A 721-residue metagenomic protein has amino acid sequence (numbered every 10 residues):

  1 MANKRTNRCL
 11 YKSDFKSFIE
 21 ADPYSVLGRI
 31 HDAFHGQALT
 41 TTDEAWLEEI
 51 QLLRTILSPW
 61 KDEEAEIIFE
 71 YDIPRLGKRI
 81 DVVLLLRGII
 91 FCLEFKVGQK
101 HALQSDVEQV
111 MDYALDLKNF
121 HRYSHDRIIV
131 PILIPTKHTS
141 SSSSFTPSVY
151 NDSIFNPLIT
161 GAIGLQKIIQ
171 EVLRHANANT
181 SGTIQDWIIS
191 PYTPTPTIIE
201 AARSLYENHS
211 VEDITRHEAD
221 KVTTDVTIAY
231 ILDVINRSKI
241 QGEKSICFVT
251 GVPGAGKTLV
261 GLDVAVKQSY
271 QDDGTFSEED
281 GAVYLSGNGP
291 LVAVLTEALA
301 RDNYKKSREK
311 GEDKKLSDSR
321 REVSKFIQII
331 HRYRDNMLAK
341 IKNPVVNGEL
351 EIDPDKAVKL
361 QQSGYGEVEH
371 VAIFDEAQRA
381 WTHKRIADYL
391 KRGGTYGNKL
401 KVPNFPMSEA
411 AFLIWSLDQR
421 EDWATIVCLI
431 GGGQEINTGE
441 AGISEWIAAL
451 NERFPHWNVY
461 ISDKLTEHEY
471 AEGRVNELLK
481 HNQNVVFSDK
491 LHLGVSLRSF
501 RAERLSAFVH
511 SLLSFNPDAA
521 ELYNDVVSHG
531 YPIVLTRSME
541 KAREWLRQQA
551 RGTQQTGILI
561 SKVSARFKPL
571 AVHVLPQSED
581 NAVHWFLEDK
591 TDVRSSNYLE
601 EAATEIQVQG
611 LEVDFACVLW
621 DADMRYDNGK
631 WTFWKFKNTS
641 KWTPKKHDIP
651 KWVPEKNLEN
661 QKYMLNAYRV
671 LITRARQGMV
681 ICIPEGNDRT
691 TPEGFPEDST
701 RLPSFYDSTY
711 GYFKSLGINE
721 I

Functional and structural regions predicted by a protein language model:
M1-P194: Accessory nucleic-acid engagement/destabilization modules that flank
D213-S245: N-terminal pre-P-loop "Q-motif" helix
V249: Hydrophobic anchor at the beta1->P-loop junction of P-loop NTPases
K257: Conserved lysine of the Walker
G261, I436-G442, N451, W457-N628: Conserved helicase/translocase motor-coupling segment
S317-L417, E600-T604, A667: Conserved RecA-like ASCE ATPase "motif II neighborhood" in helicase/translocase motors
I373-E477: Signature of the SF2 helicase/ATPase Hel1-core->accessory helical subdomain module
D422-T425, Y598-I721: C-terminal accessory regions
